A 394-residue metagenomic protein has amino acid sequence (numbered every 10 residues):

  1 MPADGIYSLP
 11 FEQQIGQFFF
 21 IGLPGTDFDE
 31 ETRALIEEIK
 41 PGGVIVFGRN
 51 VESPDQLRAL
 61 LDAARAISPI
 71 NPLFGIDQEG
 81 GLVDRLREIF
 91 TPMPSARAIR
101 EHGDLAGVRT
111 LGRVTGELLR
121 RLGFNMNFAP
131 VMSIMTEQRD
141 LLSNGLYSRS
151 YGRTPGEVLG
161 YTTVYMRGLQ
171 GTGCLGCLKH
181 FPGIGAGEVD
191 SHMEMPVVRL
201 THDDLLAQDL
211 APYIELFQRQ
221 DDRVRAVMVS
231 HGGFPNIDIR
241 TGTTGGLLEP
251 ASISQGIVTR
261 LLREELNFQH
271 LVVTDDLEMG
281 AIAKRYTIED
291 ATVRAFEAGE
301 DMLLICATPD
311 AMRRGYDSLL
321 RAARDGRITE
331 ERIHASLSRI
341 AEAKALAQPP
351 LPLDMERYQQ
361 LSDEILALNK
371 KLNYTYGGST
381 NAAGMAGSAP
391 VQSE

Functional and structural regions predicted by a protein language model:
M1-I39, S254-Q255, E264-E265, A283-E394: Preference for extracellular/luminal or secreted protein segments
P10, V44, D77, L119 (+5 more regions): Divalent metal-coordination and catalytic microenvironments
F19, P41-N50, R100-E101, R149-Y151 (+2 more regions): Short, basic, glycine/proline-bearing loop/turn elements
G22, F28, R49-I67, P72 (+2 more regions): Second-shell residues forming the walls of enzyme active-site clefts
A34-F47, V114, L118-M126: Catalytic domains of carbohydrate-active enzymes, especially glycoside hydrolases
R65-T91, V108-T136, V158-T162, M166-P182: Glycine-rich, aromatic-flanked loop segments that form ligand/cofactor-binding clefts across common enzyme folds
F90-D104, S148-G152: A charged helix-plus-loop insertion that forms the helical arch/lid used to bind and gate nucleic-acid substrates
I134-G145: Short, conserved phosphate-binding/catalytic loop or strand-edge motifs used in phosphoryl-/nucleotidyl-transfer
